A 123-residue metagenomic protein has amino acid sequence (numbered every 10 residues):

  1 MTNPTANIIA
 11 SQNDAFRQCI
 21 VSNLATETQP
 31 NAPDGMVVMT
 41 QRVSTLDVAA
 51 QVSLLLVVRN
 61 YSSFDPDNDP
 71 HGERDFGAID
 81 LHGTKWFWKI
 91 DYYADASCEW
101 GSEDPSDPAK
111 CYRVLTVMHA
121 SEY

Functional and structural regions predicted by a protein language model:
A6, A10-D80: Compact soluble domain cores
E73-Y123: Short, compact, well-ordered microdomains
